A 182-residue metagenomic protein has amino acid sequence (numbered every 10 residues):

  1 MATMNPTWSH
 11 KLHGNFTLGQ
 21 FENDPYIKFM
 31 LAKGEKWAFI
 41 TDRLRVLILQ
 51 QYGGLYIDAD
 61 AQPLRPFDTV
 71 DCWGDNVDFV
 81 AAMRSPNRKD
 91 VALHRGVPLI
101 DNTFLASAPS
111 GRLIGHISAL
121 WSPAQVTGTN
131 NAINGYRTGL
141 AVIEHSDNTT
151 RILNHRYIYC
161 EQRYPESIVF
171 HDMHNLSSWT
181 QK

Functional and structural regions predicted by a protein language model:
M1-D42, I57-K182: Glycosyltransferase-associated regions of secretory-pathway enzymes, highlighting luminal stem/catalytic domains
D42-G54: Small-residue hinge/turn detector
